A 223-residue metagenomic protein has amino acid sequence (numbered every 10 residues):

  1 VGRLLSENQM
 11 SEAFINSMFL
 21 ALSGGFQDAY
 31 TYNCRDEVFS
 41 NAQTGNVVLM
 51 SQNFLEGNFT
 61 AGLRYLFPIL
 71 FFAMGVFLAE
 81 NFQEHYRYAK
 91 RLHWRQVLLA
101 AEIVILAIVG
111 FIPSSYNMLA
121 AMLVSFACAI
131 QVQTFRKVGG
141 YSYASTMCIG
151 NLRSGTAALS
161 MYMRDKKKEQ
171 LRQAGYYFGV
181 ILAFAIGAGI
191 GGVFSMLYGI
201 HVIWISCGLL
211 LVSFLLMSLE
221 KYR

Functional and structural regions predicted by a protein language model:
G2-R223: Alpha-helical transmembrane segments of multi-pass membrane proteins
